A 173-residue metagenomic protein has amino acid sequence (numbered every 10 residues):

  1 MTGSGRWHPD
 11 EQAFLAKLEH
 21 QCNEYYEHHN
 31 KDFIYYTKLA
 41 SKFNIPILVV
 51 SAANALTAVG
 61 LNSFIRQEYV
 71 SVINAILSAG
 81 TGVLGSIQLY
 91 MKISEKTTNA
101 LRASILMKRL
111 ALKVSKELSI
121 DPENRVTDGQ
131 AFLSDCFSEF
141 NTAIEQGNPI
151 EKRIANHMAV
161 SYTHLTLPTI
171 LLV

Functional and structural regions predicted by a protein language model:
M1-V49, I87-L165: Conserved non-transmembrane functional hotspots
K42-R66, V70-K92: Short hydrophobic alpha-helical transmembrane segments
H164-V173: Single conserved hydrophobic/aromatic residue that forms the stacking wall/gate of nucleotide- or nucleobase-binding
